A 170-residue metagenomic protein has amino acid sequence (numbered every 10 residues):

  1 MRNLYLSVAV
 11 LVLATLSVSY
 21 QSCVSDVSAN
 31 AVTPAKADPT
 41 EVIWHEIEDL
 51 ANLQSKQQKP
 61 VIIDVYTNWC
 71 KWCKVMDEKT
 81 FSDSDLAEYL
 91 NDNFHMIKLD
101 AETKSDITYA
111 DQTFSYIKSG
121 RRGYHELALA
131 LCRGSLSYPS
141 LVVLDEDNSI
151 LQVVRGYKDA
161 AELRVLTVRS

Functional and structural regions predicted by a protein language model:
M1-A31: Bacterial Sec-dependent N-terminal signal peptides
C23-E41, E126: N-proximal helix/coil linker or "cap" segments that precede and/or mark the start of modular domains
V42-V61: A short beta-strand-turn-helix
E46-D49, F81-S82, L127: N-terminal post-signal-peptidase region of extra-cytosolic proteins
Q57-K71, M96: Short active-site neighborhood of thiol/selenol oxidoreductases, capturing the structured segment around
K74-E78: Detector for the c-type heme attachment site
S84-A87, N91-Q152, R169: Thioredoxin-like thiol-disulfide oxidoreductase module
Y157-D159: A short acidic/small-residue loop/turn micro-motif
